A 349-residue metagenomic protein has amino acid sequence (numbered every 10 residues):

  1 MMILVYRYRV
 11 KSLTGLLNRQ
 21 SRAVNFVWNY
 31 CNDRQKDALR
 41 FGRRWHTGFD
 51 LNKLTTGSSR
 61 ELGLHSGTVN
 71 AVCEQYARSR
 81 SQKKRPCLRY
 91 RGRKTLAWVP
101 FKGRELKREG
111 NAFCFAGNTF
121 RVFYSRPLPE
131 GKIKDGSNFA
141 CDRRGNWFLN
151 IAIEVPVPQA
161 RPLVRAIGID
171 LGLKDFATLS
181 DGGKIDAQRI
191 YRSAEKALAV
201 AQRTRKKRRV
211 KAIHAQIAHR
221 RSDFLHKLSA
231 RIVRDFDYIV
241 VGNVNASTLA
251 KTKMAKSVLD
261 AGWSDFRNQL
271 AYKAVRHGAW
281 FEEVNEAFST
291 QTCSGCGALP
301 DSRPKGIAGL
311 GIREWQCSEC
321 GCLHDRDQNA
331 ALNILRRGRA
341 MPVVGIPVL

Functional and structural regions predicted by a protein language model:
M1-L349: Nucleic-acid substrate recognition interfaces
